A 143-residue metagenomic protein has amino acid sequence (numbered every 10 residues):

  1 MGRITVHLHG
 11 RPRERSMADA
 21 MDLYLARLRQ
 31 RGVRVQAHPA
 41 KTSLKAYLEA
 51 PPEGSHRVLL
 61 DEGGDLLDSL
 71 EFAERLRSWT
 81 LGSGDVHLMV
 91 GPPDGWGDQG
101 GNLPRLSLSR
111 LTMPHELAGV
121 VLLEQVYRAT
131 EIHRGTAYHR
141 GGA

Functional and structural regions predicted by a protein language model:
M1-L28: N-terminal beta1-alpha1 ligand-phosphate binding loop
V6, V58, G91, L122: Conserved RecA-like P-loop NTPase ATPase core
H7, R34-H38, L106: General small-molecule cofactor/ligand-binding pocket signal
G10-E14, G63, T112: Short histidine/acidic/glycine/proline-rich micro-motifs that form metal- and phosphate-coordinating active-site loops
P12-R13, D94-W96: Conserved nucleotide-binding/hydrolysis micro-motifs of P-loop NTPases
A18-M21, S69-L70, G119-V120: Conserved strand-to-helix beginnings and helix N-cap segments that scaffold or border functional pockets
Q30-H87, P93-G95: S-adenosyl-L-methionine/SAH cofactor-binding core of RNA-modifying enzymes
D98-A143: Structured adenosyl-cofactor binding patch, chiefly the S-adenosyl-L-methionine
